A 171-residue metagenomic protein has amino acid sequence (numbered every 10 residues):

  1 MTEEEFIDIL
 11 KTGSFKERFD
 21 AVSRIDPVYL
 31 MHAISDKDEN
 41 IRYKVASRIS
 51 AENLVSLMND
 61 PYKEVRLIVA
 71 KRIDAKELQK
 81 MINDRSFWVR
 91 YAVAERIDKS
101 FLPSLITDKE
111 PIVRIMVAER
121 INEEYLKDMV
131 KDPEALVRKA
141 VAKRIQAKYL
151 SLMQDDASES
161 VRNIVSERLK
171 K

Functional and structural regions predicted by a protein language model:
M1-K171: Alpha-helical scaffold segments
